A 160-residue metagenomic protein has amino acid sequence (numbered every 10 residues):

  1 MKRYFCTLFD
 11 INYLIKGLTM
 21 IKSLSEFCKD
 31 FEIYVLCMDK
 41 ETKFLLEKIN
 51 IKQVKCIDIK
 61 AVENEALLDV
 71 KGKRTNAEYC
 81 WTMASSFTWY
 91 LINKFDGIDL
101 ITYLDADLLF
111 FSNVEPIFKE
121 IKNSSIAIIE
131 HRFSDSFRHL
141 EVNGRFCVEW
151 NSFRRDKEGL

Functional and structural regions predicted by a protein language model:
M1-L160: Glycosyltransferase catalytic domains, chiefly GT-A lineage
